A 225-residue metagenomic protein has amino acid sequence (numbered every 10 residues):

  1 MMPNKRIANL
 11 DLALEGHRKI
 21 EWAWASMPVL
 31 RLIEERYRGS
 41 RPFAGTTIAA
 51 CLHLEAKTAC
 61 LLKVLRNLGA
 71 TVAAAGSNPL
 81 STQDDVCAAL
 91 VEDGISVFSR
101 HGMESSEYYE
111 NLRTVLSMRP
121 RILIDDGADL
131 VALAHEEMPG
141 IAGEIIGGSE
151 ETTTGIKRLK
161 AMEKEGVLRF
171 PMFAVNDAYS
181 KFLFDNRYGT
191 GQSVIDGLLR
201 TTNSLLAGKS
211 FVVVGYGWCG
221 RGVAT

Functional and structural regions predicted by a protein language model:
M2-F43, A74-T82, C87-K209: Glycine/serine-rich phosphate-binding loop and adjoining beta1-alpha1 elements at the start of nucleotide-handling
T47, L62-S81: Active-site cofactor/substrate anionic-group-binding motifs, chiefly glycine- and Lys/Arg-rich phosphate-binding loops
A50-L52, D125-D126: Short His-Asn-centered micro-motif
L52-G69, D185, G189-T225: Glycine-rich phosphate/diphosphate-binding loop of Rossmann-like nucleotide-binding domains
